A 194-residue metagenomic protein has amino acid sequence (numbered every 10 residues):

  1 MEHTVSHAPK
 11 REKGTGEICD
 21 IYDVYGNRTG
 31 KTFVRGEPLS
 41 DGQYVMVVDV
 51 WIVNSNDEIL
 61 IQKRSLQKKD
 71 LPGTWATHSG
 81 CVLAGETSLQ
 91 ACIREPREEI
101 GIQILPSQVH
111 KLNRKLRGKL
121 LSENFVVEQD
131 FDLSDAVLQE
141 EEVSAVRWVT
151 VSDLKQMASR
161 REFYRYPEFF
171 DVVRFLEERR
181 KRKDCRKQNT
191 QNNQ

Functional and structural regions predicted by a protein language model:
E2-H3, G36, P72-G73, A84 (+1 more regions): Nudix hydrolase/Nudix homology domain
S6-D49, V53-S55: Acidic, metal-coordinating catalytic segment for phosphate/diphosphate chemistry, firing primarily on the Nudix
Y25, N54-D57, S65, E128-L133 (+1 more regions): Short loop segments at secondary-structure junctions
T29, H110-L112: Local beta-strand/beta-hairpin segments that build beta-sheet-rich folds
V47-S79: A glycine-rich, hydrophobic loop/mini-helix early in the fold
L60-I61, T77-H110: The catalytic Nudix box helix
K68, R94-E98, F125: Recognition helices and adjacent regulatory flanks at domain boundaries
